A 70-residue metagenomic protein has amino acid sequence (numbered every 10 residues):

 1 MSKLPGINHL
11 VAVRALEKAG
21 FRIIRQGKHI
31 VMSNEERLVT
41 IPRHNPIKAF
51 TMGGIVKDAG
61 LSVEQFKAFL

Functional and structural regions predicted by a protein language model:
M1-L70: Basic nucleic-acid-binding interfaces
